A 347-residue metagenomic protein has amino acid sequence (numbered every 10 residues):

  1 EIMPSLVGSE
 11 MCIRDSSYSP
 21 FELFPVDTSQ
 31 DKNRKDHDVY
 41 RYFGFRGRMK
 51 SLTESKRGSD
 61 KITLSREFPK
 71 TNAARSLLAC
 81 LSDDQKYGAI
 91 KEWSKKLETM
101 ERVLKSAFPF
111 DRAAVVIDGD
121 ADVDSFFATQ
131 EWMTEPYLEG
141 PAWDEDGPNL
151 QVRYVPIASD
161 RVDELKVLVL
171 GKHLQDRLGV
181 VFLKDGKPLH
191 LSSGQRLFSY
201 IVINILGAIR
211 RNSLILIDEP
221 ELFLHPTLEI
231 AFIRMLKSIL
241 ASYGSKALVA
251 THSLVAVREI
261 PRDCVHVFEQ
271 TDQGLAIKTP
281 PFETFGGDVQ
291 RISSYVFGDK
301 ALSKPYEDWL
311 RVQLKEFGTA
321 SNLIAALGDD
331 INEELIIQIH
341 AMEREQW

Functional and structural regions predicted by a protein language model:
E1, V169-W309: Switch/communication elements of ASCE P-loop NTPase nucleotide-binding domains
E1-G8: Single conserved hydrophobic/aromatic residue that forms the stacking wall/gate of nucleotide- or nucleobase-binding
M11-C12: Active-site loops and adjacent core secondary-structure elements that bind or stabilize anionic groups
S16-M49, D288: Conserved nucleotide-sensing/catalytic segment adjacent to the nucleotide-binding pocket in NTP-handling enzymes
S17, I117, L248-T251: Short beta-strand segments
P20, A107, Y295, D299: Phosphate/oxyanion-binding loops and surfaces in catalytic or ligand/nucleic-acid-binding neighborhoods
F45-R196, I203-L206, R210: Extended helical coiled-coil dimerization/tether regions that scaffold and oligomerize large DNA-maintenance assemblies
D299-W347: C-terminal alpha-helical "lid" subdomain
